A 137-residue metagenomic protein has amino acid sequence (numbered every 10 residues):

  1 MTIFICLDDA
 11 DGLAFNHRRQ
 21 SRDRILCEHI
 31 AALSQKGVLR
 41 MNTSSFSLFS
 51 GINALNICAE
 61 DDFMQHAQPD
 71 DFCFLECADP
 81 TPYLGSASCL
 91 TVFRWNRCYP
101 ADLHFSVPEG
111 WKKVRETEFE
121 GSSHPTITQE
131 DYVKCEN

Functional and structural regions predicted by a protein language model:
M1-N137: Enzymes that bind and transform nitrogen-containing heteroaromatic metabolites
